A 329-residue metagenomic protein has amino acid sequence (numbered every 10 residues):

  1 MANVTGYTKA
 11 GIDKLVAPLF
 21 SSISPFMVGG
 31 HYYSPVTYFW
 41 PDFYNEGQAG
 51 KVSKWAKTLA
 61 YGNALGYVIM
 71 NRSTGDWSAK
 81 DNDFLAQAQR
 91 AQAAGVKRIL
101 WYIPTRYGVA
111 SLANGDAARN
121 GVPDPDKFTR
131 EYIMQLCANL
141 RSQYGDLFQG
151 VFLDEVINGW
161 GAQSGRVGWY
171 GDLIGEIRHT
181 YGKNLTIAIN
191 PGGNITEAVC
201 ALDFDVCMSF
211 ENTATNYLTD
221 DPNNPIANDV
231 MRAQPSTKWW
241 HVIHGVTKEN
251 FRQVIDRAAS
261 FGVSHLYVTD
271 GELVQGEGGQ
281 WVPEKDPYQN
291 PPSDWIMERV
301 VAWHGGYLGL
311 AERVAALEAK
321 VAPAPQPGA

Functional and structural regions predicted by a protein language model:
A2, A17-L310: Glycan-processing catalytic domains of CAZymes
T8-G11, L15-S22, Y307-P325: Amphipathic alpha-helical oligomerization/assembly segments
P327-A329: Short, solvent-exposed mixed-charge patches
